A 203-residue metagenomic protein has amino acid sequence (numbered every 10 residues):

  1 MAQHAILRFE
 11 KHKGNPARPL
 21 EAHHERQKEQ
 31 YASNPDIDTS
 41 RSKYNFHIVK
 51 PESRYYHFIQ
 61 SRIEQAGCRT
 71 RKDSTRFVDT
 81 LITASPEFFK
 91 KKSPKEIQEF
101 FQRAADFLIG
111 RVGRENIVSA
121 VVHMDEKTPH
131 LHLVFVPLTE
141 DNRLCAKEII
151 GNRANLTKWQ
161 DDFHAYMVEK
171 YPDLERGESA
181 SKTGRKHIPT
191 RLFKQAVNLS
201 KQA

Functional and structural regions predicted by a protein language model:
M1-A203: N-terminal nicking endonuclease/strand-transfer module with a His-rich metal-binding environment and a catalytic Tyr
